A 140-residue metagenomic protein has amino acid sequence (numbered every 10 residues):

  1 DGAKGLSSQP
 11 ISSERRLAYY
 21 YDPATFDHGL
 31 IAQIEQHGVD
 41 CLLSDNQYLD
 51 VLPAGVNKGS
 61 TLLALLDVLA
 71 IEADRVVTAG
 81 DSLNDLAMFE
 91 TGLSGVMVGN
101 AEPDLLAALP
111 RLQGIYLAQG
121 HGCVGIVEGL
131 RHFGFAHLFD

Functional and structural regions predicted by a protein language model:
D1-T91: Conserved acidic, metal-coordinating active-site core of Asp-based, Mg2+-dependent phosphoryl-transfer enzymes
L52, G59-D140: Mg2+-dependent phosphoryl-transfer enzymes with acidic/Ser/Thr/Gly-rich catalytic loops
